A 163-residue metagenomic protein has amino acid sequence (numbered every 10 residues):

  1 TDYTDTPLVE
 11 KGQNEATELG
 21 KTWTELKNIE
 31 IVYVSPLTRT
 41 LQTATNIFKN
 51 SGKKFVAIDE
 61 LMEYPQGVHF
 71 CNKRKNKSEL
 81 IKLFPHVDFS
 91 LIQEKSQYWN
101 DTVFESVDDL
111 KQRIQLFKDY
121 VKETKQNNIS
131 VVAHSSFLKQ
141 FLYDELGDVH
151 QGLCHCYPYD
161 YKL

Functional and structural regions predicted by a protein language model:
T1-F55, H155: Active-site-proximal alpha-helix that buttresses catalytic centers in soluble enzyme cores
T1-P7, S51-R113: Phosphate-handling substructures
T22, T43-N50, E79, L83 (+2 more regions): Alpha-helical structural signal in soluble globular domains
E25-N28, V121-N127: Glycine-rich phosphate-binding loop signature in dinucleotide/nucleotide-binding domains
Y33, N127-F137: Beta-strand elements within well-structured catalytic alpha/beta cores of enzymes that handle phosphate/sulfate esters
T38, L61-M62, S136: Catalytic metal-binding/acid-base residues of hydrolase active sites
D109-T124: A short, acidic, amphipathic alpha-helical segment used as a generic capping/interface helix at domain edges
E145-L163: Domain-level recognition of soluble alpha/beta enzyme cores, biased toward histidine phosphatases/phosphomutases
